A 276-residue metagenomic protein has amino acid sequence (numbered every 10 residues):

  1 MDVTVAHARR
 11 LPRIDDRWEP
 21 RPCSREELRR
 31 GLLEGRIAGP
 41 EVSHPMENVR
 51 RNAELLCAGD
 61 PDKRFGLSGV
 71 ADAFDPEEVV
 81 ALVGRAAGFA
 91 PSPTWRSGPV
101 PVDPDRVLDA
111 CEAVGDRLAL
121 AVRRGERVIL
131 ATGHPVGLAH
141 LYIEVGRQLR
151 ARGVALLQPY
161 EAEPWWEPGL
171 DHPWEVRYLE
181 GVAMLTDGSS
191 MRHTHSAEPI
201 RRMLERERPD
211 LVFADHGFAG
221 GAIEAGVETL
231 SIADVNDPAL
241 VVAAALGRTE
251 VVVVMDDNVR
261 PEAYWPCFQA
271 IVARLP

Functional and structural regions predicted by a protein language model:
D2-R127, T132, G137-E144: Electropositive, gly/pro-rich neighborhoods at or near active sites that engage anionic ligands
L120, Q148, G220-A222: Hydrophobic/aromatic ligand-binding patch that stacks against planar heteroaromatic rings of cofactors or nucleotides
E126, V154-A155, V227: Short phosphate-binding/catalytic loops that engage adenosine nucleotides
P135, Y160-A162, G217, D234-V235: Short, ordered loop/turn segments at secondary-structure junctions
L141-P199: Long, charge-dense
A183-A219, Q269-P276: Electropositive, surface-exposed helix/loop patches at the edges of structured domains that serve as adaptable
L204-R248: Charge-patterned, long linear interaction tracts outside catalytic cores
L230-P276: C-terminal functional extensions of proteins
